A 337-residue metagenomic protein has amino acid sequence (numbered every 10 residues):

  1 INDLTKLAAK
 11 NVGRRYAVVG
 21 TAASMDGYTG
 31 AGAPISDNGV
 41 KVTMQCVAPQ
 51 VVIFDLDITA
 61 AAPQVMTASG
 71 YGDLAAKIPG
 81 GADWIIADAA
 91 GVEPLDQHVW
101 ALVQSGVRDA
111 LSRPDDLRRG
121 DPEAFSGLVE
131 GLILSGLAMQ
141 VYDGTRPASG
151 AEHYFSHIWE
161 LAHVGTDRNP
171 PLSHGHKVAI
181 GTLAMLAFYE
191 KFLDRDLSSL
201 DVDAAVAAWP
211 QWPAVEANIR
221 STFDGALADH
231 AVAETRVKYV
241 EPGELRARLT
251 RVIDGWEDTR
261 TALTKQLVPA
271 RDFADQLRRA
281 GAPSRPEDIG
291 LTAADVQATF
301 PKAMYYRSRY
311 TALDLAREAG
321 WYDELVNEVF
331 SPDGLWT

Functional and structural regions predicted by a protein language model:
I1: Gly/Ser-rich catalytic serine loop of serine hydrolases
L7, V12-D109: A glycine/threonine-rich phosphate-anchoring loop and its flanking beta-alpha core in nucleotide/phosphate-binding
I85-A89, V107-S112, L132-A138, S156-G165 (+4 more regions): Short acidic (Asp/Glu) and glycine-rich catalytic loops that position anionic groups and cofactors
I86-H98, P147-F155, N169-K177, L193-A217 (+2 more regions): Short alpha-helical "patches" and their helix-cap loops
A87-A89, E123-S126, P147-S149, D288-T292 (+1 more regions): Short coil/turn segments at secondary-structure boundaries
Q104-D194: A conserved active-site cap/scaffold subdomain adjacent to cofactor or substrate pockets
R195-T337: C-terminal charged capping/lid subdomain of soluble metabolic enzymes
